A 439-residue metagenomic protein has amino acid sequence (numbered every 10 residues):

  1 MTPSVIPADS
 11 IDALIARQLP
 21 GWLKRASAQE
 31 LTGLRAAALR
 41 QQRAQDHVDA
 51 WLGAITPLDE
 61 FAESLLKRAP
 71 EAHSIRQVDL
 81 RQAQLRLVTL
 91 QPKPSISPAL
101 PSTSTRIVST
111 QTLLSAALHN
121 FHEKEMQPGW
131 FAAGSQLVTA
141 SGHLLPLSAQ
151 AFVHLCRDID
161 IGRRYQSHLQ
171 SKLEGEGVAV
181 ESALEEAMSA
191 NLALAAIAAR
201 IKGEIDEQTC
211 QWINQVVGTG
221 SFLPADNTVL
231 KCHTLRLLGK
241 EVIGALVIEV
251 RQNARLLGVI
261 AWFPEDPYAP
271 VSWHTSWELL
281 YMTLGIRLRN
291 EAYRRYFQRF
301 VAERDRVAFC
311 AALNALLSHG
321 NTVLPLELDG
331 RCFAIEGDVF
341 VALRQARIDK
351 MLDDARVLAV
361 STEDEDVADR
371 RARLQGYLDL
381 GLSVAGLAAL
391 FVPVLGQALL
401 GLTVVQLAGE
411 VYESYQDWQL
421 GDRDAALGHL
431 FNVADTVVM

Functional and structural regions predicted by a protein language model:
M1-Y377: Extended, low-structure N-terminal and interdomain regions that function as secretion/translocation signals
A346-M439: Extended, hydrophobic alpha-helical membrane-active domains that insert into or remodel lipid bilayers
